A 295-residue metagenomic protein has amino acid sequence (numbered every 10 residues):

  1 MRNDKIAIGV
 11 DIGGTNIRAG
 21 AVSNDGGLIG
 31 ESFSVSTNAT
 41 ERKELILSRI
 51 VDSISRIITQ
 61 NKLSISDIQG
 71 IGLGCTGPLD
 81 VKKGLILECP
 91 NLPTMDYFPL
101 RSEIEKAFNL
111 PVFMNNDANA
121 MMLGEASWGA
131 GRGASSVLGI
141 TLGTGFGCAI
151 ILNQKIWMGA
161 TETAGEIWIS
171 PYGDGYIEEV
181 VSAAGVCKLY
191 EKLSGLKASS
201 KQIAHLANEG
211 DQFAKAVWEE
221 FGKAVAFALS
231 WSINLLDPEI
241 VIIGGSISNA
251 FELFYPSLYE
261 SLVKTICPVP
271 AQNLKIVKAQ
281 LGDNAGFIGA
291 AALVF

Functional and structural regions predicted by a protein language model:
M1-G70, L79-L85, S102-L110, S127-A134 (+1 more regions): ATP-binding/phosphotransfer module of carbohydrate and carboxylate kinases, centering on a glycine-rich
D11, G72-T76, N115, G139-G145 (+1 more regions): Short beta-strand segments
S32-F33, P90, A160: Short hydrophobic alpha-helix segments
S36-N38, T94-M95, T163-E166: A short acidic/small-residue loop/turn micro-motif
G84-T94: A charged helix-plus-loop insertion that forms the helical arch/lid used to bind and gate nucleic-acid substrates
N91-P93, F113-N119, G139-L142, V277-D283: Active-site nucleophile and cofactor-binding loops and adjacent substrate-binding regions of central metabolic enzymes
N115-G129: Conserved PLP phosphate-binding loop immediately N-terminal to the Schiff-base lysine helix in PLP-dependent enzymes
A130-A184: Glycine-rich phosphate-binding loop of actin/hexokinase-like ATP-binding domains
